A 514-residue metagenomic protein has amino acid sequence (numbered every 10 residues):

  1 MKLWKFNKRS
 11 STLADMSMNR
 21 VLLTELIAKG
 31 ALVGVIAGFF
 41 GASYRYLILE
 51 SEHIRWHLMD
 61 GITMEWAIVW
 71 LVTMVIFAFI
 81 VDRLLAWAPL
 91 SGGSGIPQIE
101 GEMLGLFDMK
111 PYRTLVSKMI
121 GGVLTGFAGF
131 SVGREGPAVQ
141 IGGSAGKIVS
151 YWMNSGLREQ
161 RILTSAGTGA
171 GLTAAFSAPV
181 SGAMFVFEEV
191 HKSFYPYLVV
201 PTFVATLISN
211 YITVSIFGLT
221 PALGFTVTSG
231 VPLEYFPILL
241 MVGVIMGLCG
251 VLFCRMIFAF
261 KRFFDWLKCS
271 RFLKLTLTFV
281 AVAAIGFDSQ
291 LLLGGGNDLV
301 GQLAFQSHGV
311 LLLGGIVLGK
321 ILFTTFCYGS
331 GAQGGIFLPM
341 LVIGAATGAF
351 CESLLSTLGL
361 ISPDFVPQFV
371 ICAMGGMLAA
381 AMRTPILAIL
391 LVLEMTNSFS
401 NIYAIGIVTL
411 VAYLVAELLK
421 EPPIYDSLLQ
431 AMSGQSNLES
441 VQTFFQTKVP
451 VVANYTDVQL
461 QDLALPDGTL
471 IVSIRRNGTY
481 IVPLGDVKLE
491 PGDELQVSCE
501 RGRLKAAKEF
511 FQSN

Functional and structural regions predicted by a protein language model:
M1-S436, R476-T479, G492-D493, C499-E500: Alpha-helical transmembrane segments and immediately membrane-proximal extracytoplasmic
G92, L293, S440-Q442, A464-D467: A generic structural signal for short, non-catalytic loop/turn and secondary-structure boundary residues
I99, S440-F444, V482: Short, solvent-exposed coil/turn segments
F185, Q512-N514: Cytosol-/stroma-facing membrane-proximal "stalk/adaptor" domains immediately downstream of transmembrane anchors
L299, F444-K448, E494: Intrinsic-disorder/low-complexity, polar/charged segments enriched in Ser/Thr/Lys/Arg/Asp/Glu/Gln
V370, A381-M382, V441, L465-P466 (+1 more regions): A structural signal for short secondary-structure junctions
S427-Q461: Extended boundary segments
Y455-A507, F511: Cytosolic Rossmann-like ligand/nucleotide-binding regulatory domains
